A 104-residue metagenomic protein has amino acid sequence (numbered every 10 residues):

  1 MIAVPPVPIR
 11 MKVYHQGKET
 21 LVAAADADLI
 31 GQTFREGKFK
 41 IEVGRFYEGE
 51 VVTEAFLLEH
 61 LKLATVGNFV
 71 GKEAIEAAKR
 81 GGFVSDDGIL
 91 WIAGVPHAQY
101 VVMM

Functional and structural regions predicted by a protein language model:
I2-H60, A98, M103: Conserved mixed alpha/beta catalytic, RNA-binding, or beta-rich assembly cores of soluble enzyme, regulatory
V66-M104: Short, compact, well-ordered microdomains
